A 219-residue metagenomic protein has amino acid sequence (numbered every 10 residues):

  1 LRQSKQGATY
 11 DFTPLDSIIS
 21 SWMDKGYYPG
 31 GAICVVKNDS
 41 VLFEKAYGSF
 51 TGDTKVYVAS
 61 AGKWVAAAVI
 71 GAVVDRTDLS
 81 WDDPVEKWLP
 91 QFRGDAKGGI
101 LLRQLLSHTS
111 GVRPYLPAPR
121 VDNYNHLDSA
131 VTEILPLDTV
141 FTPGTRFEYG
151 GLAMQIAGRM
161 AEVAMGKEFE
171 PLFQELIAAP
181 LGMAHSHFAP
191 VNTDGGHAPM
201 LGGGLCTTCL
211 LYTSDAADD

Functional and structural regions predicted by a protein language model:
L1-G7: Bacterial Sec-dependent signal peptides at the C-terminal "C-region" and cleavage site
I19, I33, D39, V56-D82 (+1 more regions): Active-site SXXK
S20-T51, W81, Y124, G182: A short, well-structured edge-of-sheet supersecondary motif
F50-G52, D138-P143, A153-Q155, T193-L201: Flexible glycine/proline-enriched surface loops and loop-helix/loop-strand junctions
Y57-A61, D75-R113, P117, P136-L137 (+1 more regions): Active-site helix/loop module of the DD-peptidase/beta-lactamase fold, centered on the serine-lysine SxxK catalytic
Y212-D219: Conserved small/polar residues in nucleotide/adenosyl-binding loops
